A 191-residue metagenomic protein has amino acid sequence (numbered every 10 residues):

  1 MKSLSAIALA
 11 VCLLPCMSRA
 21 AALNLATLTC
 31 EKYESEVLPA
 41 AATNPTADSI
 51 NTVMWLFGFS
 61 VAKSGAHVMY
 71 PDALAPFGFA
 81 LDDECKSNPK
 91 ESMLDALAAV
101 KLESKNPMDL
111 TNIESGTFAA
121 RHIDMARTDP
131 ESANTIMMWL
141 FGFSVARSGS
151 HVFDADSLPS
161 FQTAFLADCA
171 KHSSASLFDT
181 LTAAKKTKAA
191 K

Functional and structural regions predicted by a protein language model:
M1-I7: Bacterial N-terminal signal peptides that target proteins for export
I7-P15: Bacterial N-terminal signal peptides
A21-A175, D179-A183: Short N-proximal segments of mature Sec-exported proteins
A190-K191: Short, solvent-exposed mixed-charge patches
